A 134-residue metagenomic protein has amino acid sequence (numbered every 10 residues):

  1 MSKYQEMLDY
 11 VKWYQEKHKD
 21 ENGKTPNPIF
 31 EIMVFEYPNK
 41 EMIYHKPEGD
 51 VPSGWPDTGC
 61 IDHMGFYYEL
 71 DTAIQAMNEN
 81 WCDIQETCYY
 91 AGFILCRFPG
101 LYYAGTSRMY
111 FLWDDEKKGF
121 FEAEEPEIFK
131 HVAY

Functional and structural regions predicted by a protein language model:
M1-S2, D20, K24, E127-Y134: Short intrinsically disordered terminal tails
K3-Y10, T25, L70: Short amphipathic alpha-helical segments that mediate assembly, nucleic-acid/protein binding, or membrane association
K3-Y4, E16, I43, G59 (+2 more regions): Structural boundary micro-motifs
L8-Q15, I74, N78: Residue-level detector of alpha-helical secondary structure
Y14, K19-D62, A91, L95 (+1 more regions): Short aromatic-glycine-(Arg/Gly/Cys) micro-motifs in beta-strand/loop hairpins
M33-Y37, Y67, D114: Predominantly extracellular/luminal cell-surface or secreted proteins
W55-I61, Y67-C88: A short, charged, amphipathic alpha-helix used as a generic interaction element across diverse proteins
E79-Y134: Short, mixed-charge low-complexity intrinsically disordered segments
